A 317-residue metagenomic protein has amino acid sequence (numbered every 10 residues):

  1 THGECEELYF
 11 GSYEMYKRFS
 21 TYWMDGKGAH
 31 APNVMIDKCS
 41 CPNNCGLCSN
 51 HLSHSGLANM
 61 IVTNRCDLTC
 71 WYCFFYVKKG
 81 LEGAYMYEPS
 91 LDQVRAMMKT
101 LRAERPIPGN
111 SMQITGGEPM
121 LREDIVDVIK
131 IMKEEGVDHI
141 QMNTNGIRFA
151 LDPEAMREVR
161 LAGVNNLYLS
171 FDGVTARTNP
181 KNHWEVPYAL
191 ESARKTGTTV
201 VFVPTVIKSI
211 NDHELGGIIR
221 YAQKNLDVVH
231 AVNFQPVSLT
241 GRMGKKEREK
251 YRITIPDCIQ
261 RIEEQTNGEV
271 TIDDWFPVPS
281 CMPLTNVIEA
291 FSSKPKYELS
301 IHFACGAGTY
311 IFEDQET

Functional and structural regions predicted by a protein language model:
T1, C5-E7, A307-I311: Ordered hydrophobic segments in well-structured contexts
G3-Y16, T21-T144, R148-E154, E158: Conserved alpha-helical substructure of the radical SAM core
F10, F19-Y22, F74-F75, Y85-Y87 (+8 more regions): Phenylalanine-focused residue identity feature
S12, R65, V174, V237 (+1 more regions): Generic structural motif
G80-E82, T175-N179, R242-K245: A short acidic, helix-capping loop that chelates divalent metal ions and anchors anionic groups
Y87-M97, P108, Y168, K250-C258 (+1 more regions): General structural signal for secondary-structure boundaries
R95-I114, R122-P236: Radical SAM/AdoMet-radical enzyme domain recognition
H183, E191-T317: Radical SAM enzyme [4Fe-4S]-AdoMet core and its adjacent flexible, acidic and glycine-rich loops/tails across
